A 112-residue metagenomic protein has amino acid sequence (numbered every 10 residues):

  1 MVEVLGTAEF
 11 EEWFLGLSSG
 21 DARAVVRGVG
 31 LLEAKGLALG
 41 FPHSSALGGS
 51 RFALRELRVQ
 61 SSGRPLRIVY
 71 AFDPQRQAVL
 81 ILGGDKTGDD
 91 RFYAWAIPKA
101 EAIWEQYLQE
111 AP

Functional and structural regions predicted by a protein language model:
M1-P65, P74-A78, D85-P112: Basic, Lys/Arg-enriched alpha-helical interface segments
